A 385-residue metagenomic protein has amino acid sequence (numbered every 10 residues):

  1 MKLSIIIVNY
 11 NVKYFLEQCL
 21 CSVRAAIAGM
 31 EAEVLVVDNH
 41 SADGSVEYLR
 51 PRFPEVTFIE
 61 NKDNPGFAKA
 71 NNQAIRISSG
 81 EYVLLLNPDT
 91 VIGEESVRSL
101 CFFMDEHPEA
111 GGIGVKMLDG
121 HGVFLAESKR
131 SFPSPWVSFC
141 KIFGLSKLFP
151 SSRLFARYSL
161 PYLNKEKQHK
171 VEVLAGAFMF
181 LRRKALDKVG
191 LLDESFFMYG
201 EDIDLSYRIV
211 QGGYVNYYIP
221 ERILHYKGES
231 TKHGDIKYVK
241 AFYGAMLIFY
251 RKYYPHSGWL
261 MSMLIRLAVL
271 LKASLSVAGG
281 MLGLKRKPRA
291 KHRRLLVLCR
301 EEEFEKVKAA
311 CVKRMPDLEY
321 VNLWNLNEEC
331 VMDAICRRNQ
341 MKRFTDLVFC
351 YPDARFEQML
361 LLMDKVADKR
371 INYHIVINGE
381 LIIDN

Functional and structural regions predicted by a protein language model:
I7, V12-I27, V307-A310: Short, well-formed alpha-helical segments that are part of the catalytic scaffolds of diverse glycosyltransferases
S22, D38-V46, D63: A conserved acidic beta->alpha catalytic loop
E60-S78, S99: Glycine-rich, basic loop-to-helix element that forms the pyrophosphate-binding segment of sugar-nucleotide handling
V83: Short aromatic/hydrophobic "clamp" motif used to bind/position activated sugar donors
V91-E127: Conserved donor NDP-sugar-binding/catalytic core segment of glycosyltransferases
F132-V171: Short, flexible, basic/aromatic active-site loop/helix in glycosyltransferases
N164-E166, E172-R222, L361-D364: A short, conserved alpha-helix in the catalytic core of glycosyltransferases
Y207-G283: Active-site-adjacent helix/loop segment of glycosyltransferases that harbors family-specific signature motifs
